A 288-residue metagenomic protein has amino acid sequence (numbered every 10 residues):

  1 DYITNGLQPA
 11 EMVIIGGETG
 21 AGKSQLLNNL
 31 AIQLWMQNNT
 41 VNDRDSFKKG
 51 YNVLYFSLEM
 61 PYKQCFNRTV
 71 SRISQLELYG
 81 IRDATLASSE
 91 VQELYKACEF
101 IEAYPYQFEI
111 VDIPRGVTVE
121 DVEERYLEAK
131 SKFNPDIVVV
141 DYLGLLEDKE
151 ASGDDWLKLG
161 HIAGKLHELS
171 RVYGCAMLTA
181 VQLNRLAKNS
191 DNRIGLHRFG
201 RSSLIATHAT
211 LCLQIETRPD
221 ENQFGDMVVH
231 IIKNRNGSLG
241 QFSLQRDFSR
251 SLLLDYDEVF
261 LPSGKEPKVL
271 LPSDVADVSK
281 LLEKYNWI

Functional and structural regions predicted by a protein language model:
Y2-I3, Q37-N134, D148, F199 (+2 more regions): Cytosolic-facing regulatory segments adjacent to core modules
Q8-V13, Y51: Pre-Walker A (Motif I) flank of P-loop NTPase domains
G16-G17: The Walker A (P-loop) glycine that initiates the GxxxxGKT/S ATP-binding motif of P-loop NTPases
G20: Walker A (P-loop) phosphate-binding loop of P-loop NTPases
K23: Conserved lysine of the Walker
L26, L30, C65: Hydrophobic positions on the alpha1 helix immediately C-terminal to the Walker A/P-loop
R44-K49, Q75, Y79-G80, I101-A103 (+4 more regions): C-terminal regions of RecA-like/P-loop NTPase motor modules
P135-T179: Helical hairpin unit composed of two closely spaced alpha helices linked by a short loop
